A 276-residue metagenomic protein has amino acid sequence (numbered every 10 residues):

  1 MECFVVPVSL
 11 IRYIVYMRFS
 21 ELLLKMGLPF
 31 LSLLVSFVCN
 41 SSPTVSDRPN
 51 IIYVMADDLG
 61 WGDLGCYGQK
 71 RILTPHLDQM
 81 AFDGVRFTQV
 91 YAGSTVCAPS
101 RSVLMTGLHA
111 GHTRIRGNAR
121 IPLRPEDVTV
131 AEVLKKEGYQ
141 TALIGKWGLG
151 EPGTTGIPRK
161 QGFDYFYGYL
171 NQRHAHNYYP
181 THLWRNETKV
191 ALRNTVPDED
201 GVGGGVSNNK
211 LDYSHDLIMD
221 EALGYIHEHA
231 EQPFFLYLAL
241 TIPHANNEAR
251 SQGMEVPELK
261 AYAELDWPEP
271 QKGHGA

Functional and structural regions predicted by a protein language model:
M1-L22: N-terminal secretory signal peptides that target proteins for export/translocation
E2, V35-V38: Solvent-exposed, well-ordered amphipathic alpha-helical segments that flank/support binding or catalytic loops
P7-S9, S36, K146: Sensor of tandemly repeated, compositionally biased sequence architecture
F19, C39-A276: Formylglycine-dependent sulfatase
K25-S36: Bacterial N-terminal signal peptides
